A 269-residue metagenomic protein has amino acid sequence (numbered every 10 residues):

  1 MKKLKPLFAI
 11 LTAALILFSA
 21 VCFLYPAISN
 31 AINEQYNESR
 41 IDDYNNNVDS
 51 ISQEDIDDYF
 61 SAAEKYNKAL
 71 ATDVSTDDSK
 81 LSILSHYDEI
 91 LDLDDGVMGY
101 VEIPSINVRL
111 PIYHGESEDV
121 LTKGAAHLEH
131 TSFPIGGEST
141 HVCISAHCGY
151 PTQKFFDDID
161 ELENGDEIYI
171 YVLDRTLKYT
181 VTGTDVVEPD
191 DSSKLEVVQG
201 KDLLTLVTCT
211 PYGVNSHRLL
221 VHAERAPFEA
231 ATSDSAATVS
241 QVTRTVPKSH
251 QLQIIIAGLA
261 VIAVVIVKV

Functional and structural regions predicted by a protein language model:
L4-H250: Solvent-exposed, non-transmembrane regions of membrane-associated and secreted proteins
V239-V269: C-terminal single-pass membrane-anchor helix
